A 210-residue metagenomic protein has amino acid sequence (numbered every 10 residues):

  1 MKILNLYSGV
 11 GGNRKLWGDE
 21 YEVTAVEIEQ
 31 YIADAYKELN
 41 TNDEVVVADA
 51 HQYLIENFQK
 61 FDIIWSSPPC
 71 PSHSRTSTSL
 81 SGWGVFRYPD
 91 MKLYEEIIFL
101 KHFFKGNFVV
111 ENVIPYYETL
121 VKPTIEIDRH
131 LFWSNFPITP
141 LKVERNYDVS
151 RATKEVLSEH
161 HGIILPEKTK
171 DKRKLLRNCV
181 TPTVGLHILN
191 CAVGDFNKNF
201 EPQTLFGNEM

Functional and structural regions predicted by a protein language model:
M1-G9, G84-M91: Short N-terminal signal/transit or membrane-insertion segments and the immediately adjacent low-complexity/disordered
M1-I3, Y21-E22, V113-L120: Short, charged low-complexity linear motifs
K2-L54: SAM cofactor-binding core of SAM-dependent methyltransferases, primarily the Rossmann-like beta-alpha-beta module
I3, A25, W65, V109-V110: Generic enzyme active-site microenvironment
S8-G9, S66-P68: Glycine-rich His-Gly loop
D19, E38, S66, F99-H102: Solvent-exposed polar/charged
E29-Q30, P68-C70: Short glycine-rich, polar/acidic loop-and-turn segments at beta strand-coil junctions
Y53-I63, C70-M210: Class I S-adenosyl-L-methionine
